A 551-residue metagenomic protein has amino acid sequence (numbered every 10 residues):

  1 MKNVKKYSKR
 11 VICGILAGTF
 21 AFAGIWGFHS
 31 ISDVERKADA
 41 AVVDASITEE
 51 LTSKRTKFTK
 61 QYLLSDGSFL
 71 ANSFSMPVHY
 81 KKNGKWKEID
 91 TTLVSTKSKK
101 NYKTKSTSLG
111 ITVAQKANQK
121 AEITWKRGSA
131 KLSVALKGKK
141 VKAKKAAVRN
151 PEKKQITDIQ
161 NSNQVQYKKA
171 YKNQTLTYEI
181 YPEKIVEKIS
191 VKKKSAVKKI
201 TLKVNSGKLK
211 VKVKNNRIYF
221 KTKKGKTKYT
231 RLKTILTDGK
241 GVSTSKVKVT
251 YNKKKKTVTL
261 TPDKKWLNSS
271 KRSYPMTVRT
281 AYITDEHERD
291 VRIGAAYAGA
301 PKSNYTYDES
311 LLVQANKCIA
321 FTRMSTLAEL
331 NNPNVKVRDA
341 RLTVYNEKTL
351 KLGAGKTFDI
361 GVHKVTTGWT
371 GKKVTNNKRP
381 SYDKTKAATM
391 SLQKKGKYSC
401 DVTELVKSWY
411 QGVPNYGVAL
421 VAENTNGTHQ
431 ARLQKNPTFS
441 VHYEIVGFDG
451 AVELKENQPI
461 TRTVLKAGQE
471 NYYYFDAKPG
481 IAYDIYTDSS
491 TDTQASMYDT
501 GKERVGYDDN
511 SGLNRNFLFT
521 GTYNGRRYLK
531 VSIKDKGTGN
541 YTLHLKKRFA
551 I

Functional and structural regions predicted by a protein language model:
F22-A41: Sec-dependent signal peptide cleavage junction
D39-T284, T428, T438, H442-E444: Residues that cap or anchor secondary-structure elements
I200-S206, M324, N334-L350, F439 (+1 more regions): A short beta-strand element within beta-rich, extracytoplasmic domains of secreted/secretory-pathway proteins
D263-N268, A419-R432, L529-G537: Short beta-strand-plus-loop segments that form exposed binding edges in beta-rich domains
T277-E329, T349, K364, T370 (+3 more regions): Flexible, small-residue-rich N-terminal segments that precede or flank a structured functional core
D285-H287, K348-N415: Beta-strand-rich interaction/scaffold domains
K386, V446-I481, S489-S490, G506-G512 (+2 more regions): Non-catalytic extracellular/lumenal accessory regions of secreted precursors
Q469, S490-H544: Noncatalytic accessory or regulatory domains flanking protease catalytic cores in secreted, cell-surface, and selected
